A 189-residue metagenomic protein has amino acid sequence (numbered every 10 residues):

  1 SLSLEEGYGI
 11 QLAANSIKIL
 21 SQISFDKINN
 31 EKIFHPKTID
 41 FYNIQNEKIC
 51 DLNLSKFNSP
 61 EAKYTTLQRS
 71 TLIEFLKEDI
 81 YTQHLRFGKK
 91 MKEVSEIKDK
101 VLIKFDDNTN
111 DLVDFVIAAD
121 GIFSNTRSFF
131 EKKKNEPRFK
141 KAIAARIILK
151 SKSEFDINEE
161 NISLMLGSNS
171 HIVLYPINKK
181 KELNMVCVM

Functional and structural regions predicted by a protein language model:
S1-Y8: Glycine-rich FAD pyrophosphate-binding loop
L2, V94-S95, L166, I177: A short beta-turn/loop motif at secondary-structure boundaries
G7, P36, N169: Short coil/loop residues immediately preceding or within conserved phosphate-binding loops of NTP-utilizing enzyme
G9, E93, V173-Y175: Short, surface-exposed charged micro-motifs
A13-I148: Conserved N-terminal helical subregion
C50-I73, D107-D111, S151-M189: Conserved FAD/dinucleotide-binding core of flavoprotein oxidoreductases
